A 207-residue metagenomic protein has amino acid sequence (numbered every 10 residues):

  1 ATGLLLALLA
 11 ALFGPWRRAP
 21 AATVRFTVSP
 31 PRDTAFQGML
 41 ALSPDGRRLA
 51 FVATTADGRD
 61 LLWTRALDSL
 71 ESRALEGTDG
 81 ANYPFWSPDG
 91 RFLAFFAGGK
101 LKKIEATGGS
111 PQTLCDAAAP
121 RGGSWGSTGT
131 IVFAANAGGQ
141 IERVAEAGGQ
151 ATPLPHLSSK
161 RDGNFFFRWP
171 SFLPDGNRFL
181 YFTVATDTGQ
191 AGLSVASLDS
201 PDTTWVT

Functional and structural regions predicted by a protein language model:
T2-T207: Acidic, proline/glycine-rich low-complexity intrinsically disordered segments
